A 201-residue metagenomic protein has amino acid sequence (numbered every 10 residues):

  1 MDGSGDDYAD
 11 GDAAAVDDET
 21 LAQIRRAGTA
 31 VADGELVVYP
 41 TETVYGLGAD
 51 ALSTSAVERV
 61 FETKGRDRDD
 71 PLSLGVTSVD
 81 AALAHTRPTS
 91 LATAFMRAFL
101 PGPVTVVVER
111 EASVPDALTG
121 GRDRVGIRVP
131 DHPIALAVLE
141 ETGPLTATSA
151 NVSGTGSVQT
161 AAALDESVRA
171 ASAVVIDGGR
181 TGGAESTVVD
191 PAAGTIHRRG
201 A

Functional and structural regions predicted by a protein language model:
M1-A201: Active-site-adjacent structural elements in enzyme catalytic cores
